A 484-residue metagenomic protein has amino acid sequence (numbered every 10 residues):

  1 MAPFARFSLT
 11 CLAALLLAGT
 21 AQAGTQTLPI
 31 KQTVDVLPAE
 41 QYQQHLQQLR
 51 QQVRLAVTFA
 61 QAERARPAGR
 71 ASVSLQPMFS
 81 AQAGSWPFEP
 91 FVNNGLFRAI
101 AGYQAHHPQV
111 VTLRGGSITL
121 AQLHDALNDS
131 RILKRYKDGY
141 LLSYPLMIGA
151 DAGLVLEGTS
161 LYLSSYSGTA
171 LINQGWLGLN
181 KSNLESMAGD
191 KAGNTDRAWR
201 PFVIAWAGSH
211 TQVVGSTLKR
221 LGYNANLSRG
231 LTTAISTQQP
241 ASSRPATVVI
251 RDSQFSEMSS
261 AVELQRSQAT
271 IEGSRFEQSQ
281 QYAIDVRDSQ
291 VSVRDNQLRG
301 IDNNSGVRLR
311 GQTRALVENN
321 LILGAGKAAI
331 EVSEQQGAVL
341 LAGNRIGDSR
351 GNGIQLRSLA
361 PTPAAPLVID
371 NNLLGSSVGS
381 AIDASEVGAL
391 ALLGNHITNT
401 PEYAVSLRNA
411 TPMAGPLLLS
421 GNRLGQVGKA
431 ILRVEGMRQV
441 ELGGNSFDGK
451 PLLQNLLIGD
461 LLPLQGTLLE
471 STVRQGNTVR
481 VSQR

Functional and structural regions predicted by a protein language model:
M1-L9: Bacterial N-terminal signal peptides that target proteins for export
S8-A18: Bacterial N-terminal signal peptides
A23-A384, L392, P401-L407, A414-L419 (+4 more regions): Beta-strand/loop edge motif enriched in small/polar residues
G388: Acidic, aromatic-lined catalytic clefts of primarily extracellular/periplasmic carbohydrate-active enzymes that remodel
